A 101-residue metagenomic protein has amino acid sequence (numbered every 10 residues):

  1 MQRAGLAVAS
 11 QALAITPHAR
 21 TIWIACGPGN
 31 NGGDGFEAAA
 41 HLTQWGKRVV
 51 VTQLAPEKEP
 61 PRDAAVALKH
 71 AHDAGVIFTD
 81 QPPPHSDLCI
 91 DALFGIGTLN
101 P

Functional and structural regions predicted by a protein language model:
M1-A25: An N-terminal, well-structured beta->alpha segment
H18-A25, N30-P101: Glycine-rich phosphate/dinucleotide-binding loop and adjoining beta-alpha-beta core of small-molecule
